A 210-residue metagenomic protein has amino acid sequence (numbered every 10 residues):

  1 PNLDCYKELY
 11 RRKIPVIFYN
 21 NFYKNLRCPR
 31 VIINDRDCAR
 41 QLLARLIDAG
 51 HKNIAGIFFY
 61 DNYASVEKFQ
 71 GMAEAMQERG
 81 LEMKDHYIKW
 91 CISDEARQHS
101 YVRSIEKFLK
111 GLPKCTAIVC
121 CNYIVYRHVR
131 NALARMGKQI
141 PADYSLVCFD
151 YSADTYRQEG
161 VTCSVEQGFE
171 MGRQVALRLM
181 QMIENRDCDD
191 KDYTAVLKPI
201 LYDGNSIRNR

Functional and structural regions predicted by a protein language model:
P1-C38, I124, D150-V161: Flexible loop/hinge segments that line or gate small-molecule binding clefts
E8, R12, E67-G80, H128-M136: Alpha-helical structural signal in soluble globular domains
N20, I32, F58, W90 (+3 more regions): Short beta-strand/turn micro-motifs composed of small residues that flank or help shape donor/cofactor-binding pockets
P29-G56, V66, A73-E74, R97-E106 (+2 more regions): Hydrophobic alpha-helical segments within soluble ligand-binding/sensing domains
R40-G80, K191-R208: An alpha-beta-alpha
K52-N53, M83-Y87, Q139-L146: Short acidic capping loops at alpha-helix termini that bridge into adjacent secondary structure
Y87-Q98: Short beta->alpha junction loops
E106-R210: Flexible loop/turn connectors
